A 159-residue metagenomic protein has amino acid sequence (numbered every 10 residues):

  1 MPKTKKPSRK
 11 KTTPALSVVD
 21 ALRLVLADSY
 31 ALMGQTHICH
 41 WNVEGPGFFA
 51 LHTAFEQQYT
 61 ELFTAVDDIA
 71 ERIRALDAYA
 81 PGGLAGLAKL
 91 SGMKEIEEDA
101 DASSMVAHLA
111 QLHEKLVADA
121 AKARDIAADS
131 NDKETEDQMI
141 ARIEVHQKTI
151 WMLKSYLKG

Functional and structural regions predicted by a protein language model:
M1-T13: Polybasic, lysine-enriched low-complexity intrinsically disordered terminal tails
P2-K3, R23, A75, Y79: Internal glycine-rich alpha/beta core junctions
T12-S17, L32-Q57, D119, A123-E134: Helix-loop segments that flank and shape redox-cofactor active sites
V18-D28, L32, Q58, M105 (+2 more regions): Amphipathic alpha-helix face/heptad-repeat signature
L26, M33, H40, Y59 (+5 more regions): A structural signal for well-ordered alpha-helices, especially hydrophobic packing surfaces of coiled-coils
I38, N42-G45, A75, G82 (+3 more regions): Heptad-repeat coiled-coil alpha-helices
E44-G86: Conserved alpha-helical segments that form or flank metal/cofactor-binding pockets of metalloenzymes
D67, E71, A88-A141: Acidic/histidine-rich alpha-helical segments that form the ligand environment of transition-metal centers
